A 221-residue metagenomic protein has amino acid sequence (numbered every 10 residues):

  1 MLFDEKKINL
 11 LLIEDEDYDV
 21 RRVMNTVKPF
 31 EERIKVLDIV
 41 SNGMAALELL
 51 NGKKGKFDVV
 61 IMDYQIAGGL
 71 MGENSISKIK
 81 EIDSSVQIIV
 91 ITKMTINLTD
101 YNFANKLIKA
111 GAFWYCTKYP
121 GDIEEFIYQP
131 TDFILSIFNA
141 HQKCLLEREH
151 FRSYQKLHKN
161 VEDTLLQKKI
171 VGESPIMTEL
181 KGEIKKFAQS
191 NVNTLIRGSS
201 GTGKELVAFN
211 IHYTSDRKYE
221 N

Functional and structural regions predicted by a protein language model:
L2-K7, E16-V23, K56-V59, Q65 (+2 more regions): Conserved N-terminal glycine/acidic-rich loop preference
E5, L12, D17-M44: Two-component/phosphorelay signaling modules centered on CheY-like receiver
N25, P29, E48, S77 (+5 more regions): CheY-like receiver
V36-L37, I88, T194: Hydrophobic/aromatic residues located in beta-strands of well-ordered beta-sheets within soluble catalytic
G43-M44, K53-S85, T92-F103: Conserved phosphotransfer microenvironments
N97, N105-A112, T117-K118, I123-I170: Conserved ASCE P-loop NTPase core motifs with emphasis on AAA+ ATPases
I170-E183: N-terminal pre-P-loop "Q-motif" helix
G182-N221: Conserved post-Walker A coupling segment in P-loop NTPases
